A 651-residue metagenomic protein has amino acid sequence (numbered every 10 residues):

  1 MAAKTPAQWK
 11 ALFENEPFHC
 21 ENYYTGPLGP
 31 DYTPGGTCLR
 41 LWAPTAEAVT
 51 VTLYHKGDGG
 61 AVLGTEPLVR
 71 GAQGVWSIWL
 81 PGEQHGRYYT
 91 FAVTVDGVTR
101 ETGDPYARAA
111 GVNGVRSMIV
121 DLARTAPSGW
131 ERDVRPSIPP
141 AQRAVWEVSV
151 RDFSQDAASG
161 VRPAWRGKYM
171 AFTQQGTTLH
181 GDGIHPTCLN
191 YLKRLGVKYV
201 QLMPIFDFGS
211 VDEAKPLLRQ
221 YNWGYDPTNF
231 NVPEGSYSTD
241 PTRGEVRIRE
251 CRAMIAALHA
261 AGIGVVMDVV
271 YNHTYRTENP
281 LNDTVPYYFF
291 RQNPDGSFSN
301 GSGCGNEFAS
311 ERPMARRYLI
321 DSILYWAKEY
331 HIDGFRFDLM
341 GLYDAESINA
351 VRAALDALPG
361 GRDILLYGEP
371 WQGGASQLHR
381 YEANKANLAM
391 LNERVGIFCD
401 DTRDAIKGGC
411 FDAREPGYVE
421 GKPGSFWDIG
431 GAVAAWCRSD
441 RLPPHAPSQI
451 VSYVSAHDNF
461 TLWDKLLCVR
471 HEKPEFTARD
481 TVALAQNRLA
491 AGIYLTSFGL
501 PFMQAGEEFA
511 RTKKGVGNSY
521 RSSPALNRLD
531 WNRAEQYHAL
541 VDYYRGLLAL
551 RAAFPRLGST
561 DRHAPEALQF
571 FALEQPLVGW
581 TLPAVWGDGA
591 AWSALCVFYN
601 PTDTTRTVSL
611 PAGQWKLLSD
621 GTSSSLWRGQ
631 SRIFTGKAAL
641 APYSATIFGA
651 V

Functional and structural regions predicted by a protein language model:
M1-P34, V62, R70-Q174: The feature marks proteins involved in alpha-glucan
E21-G26, T496-V516, R528-L595: Glycan-recognition and catalytic regions of carbohydrate-active enzymes
D31-E47, Q569-P611: Carbohydrate-binding surface patches
L41, F91, V148, L202 (+8 more regions): Conserved, mostly hydrophobic/aromatic
A43, H85-Y89, Q630-V651: C-terminal beta-strand-rich structural cap/linker in extracellular carbohydrate-active enzymes
Y54, R479, A483, L529 (+4 more regions): C-terminal accessory region downstream of the catalytic core in glycan-modifying enzymes
V120, R352-A353, A357-L358, R362-F509 (+5 more regions): Conserved alpha/beta catalytic core and glycan-binding cleft of carbohydrate-active enzymes
R151-Y330, L339-P359, L365, Q377: Substrate-binding/active-site clefts of carbohydrate-active enzymes
